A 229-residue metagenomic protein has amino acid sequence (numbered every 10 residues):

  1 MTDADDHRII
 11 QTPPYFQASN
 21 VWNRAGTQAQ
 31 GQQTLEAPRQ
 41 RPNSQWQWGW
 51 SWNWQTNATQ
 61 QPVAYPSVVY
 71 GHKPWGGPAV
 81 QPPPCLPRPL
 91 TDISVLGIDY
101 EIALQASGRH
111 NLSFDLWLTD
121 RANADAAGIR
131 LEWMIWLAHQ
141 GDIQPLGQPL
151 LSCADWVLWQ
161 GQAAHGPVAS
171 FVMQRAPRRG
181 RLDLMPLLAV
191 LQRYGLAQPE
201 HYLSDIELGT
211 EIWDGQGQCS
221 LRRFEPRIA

Functional and structural regions predicted by a protein language model:
M1-L86, R130: Aromatic (Trp/Tyr/Phe) and Gly/Pro-enriched flexible surface segments
D6, Y15-F16, G31, D142 (+1 more regions): Carbohydrate-recognition beta-sandwich/jelly-roll modules in extracellular/periplasmic carbohydrate-active proteins
E36-P38, G49-Q55, T119, W136-A138 (+6 more regions): A structural detector for beta-sheet-dominated domains
W46-W52, S94-I102, F114-L116, L203-I212: Short, hydrophobic/proline-enriched secondary-structure or compact coil segments at domain edges
W54-Y65, Q105-R109, N123-A127, R178-L182 (+1 more regions): Short, surface-exposed beta-strand/loop "edge" segments at domain boundaries and coil↔beta transitions
S67-G147: Extracellular-facing segments of soluble proteins and assemblies that are Gly/Ser/Thr-biased and enriched in aromatics
T119-M185: Short helix-loop boundary/capping segments
Q174-A229: Long, compositionally biased interface segments
